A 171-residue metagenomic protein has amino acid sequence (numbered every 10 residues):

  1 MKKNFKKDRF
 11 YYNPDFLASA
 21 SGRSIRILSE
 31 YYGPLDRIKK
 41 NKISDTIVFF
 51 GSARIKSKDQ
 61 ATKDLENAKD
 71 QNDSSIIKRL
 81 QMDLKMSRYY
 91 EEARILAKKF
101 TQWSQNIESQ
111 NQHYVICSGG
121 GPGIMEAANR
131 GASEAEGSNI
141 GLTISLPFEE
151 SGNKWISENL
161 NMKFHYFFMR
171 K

Functional and structural regions predicted by a protein language model:
K2-L142: Glycine-rich beta-alpha loop segments
D83-A97, S145-K171: Glycine-rich oxoanion-binding loops at beta->alpha junctions
